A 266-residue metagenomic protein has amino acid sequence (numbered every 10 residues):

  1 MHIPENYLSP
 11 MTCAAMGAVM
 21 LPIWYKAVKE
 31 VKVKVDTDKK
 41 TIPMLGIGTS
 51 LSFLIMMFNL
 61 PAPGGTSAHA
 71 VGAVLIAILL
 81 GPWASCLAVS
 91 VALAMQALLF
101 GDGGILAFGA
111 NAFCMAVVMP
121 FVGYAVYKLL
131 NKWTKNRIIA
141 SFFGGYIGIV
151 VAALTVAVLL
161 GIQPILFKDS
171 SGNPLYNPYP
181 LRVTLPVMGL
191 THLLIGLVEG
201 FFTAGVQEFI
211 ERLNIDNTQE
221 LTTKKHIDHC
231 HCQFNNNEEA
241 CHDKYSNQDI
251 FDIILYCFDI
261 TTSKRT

Functional and structural regions predicted by a protein language model:
H2-I76: Hydrophobic transmembrane alpha-helices
A14, I42-I47, C86-S90, F113 (+2 more regions): Hydrophobic alpha-helical transmembrane segments
A15-P22, A116-V126, L197-Q207: Hydrophobic cores of alpha-helical transmembrane segments in multi-pass inner/ER membrane proteins, independent
S52-I55, M119, G123, G148-V156 (+4 more regions): Alpha-helical transmembrane segments of multipass membrane proteins
M56-G123: Alpha-helical membrane segments and adjacent membrane-interface helices in multi-pass membrane proteins
M115-A157: Short helix-perturbing small/polar motifs within transmembrane alpha-helices
F143-Y146, S170-F234, C241-H242, T266: C-terminal transmembrane helix-loop-helix hairpin of multi-pass membrane proteins
V158-S171: Membrane-helix interface motif
